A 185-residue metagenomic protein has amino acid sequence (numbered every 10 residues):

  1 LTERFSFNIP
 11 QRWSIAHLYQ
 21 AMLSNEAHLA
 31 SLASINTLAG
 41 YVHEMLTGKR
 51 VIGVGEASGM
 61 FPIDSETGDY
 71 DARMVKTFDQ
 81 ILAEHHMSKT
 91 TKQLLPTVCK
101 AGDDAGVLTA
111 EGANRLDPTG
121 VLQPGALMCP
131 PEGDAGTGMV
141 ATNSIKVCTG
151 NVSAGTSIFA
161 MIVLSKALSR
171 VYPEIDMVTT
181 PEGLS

Functional and structural regions predicted by a protein language model:
T2-E132: Gly/Ser/Thr-rich active-site cleft segment
N114-V121, A126-S185: Catalytic phosphate/nucleotide-handling subdomain of diverse soluble enzymes
